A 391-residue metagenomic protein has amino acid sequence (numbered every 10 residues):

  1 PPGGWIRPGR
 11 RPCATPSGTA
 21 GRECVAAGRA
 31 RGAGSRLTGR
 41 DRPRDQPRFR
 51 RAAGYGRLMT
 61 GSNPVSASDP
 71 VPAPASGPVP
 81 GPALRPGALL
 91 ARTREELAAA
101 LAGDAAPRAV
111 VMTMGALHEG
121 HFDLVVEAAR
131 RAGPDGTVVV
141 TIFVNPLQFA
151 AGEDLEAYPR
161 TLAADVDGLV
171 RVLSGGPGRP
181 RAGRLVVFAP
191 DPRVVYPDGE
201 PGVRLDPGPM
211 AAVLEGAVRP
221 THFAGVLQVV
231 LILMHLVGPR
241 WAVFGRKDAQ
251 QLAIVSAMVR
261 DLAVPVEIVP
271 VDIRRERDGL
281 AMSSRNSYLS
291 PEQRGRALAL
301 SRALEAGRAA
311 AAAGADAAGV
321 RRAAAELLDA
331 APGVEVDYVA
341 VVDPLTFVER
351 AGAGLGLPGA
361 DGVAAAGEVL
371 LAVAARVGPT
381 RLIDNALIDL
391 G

Functional and structural regions predicted by a protein language model:
P1-R57: Compositionally biased, low-complexity flexible segments
P2-W5, R31, R40, R44 (+8 more regions): Intrinsic-disorder/low-complexity regions
I6, T38, P47, M59 (+5 more regions): Compositionally biased amphipathic helical and low-complexity segments enriched in hydrophobic
T15-P16, R40-D41, E127, A132 (+2 more regions): Generic secondary-structure boundary signal with a strong preference for alpha-helix termini
A26, R108-A109, A374-A375: Short hydrophobic "helix-edge" motifs at membrane interfaces and signal-peptide entry regions
Y55-G56, T60-V65, D69-P70, P74-E335 (+3 more regions): Nucleotidyltransferase catalytic core that binds NTPs
A323-G391: Phosphate/ribose-recognition catalytic cores of enzymes acting on nucleotide-derived substrates
